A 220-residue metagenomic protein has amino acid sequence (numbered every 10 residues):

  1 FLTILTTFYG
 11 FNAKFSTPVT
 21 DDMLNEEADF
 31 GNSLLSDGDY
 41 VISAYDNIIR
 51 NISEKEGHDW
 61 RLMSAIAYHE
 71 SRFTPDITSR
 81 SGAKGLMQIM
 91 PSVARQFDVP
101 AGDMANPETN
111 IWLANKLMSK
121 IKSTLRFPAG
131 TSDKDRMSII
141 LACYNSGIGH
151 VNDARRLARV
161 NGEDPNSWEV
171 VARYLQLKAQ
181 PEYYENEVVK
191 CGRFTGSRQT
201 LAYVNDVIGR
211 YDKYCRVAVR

Functional and structural regions predicted by a protein language model:
F1-N51, P75: N-terminal export signals and maturation junctions of secreted/periplasmic proteins
F1-T17, D39, R95, V99-T109 (+2 more regions): Non-catalytic cell-wall polysaccharide-engagement segments
A44, H58-M63, Y68, S81-K84 (+2 more regions): Extracytoplasmic
R50, E54, H58-T74, I111-N115 (+2 more regions): Short, functionally critical alpha-helical segments immediately adjacent to catalytic or ligand/cofactor-binding
A67-E70, M90-V93, I148: Short, small-residue-rich loop/turn micro-motifs
T74-D76, R216-V217: Short, solvent-exposed loop/turn elements at domain surfaces
I77-Q96, V160, W168: Short, surface-exposed glycine/acidic/tryptophan-bearing loops
